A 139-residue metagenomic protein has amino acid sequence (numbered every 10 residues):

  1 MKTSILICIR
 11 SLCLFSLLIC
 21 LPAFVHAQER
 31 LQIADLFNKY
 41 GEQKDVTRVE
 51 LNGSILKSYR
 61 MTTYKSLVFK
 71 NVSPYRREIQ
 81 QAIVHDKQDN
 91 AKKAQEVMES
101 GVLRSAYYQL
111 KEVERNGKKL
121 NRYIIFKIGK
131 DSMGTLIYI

Functional and structural regions predicted by a protein language model:
M1-I33: Bacterial Sec-dependent N-terminal signal peptides
K2, L36-F37, S73, Y123-I124 (+1 more regions): Generic detector of bulky aromatic hydrophobic side chains
R10, Q28, Q32, Q43 (+4 more regions): Residue-identity detector for glutamine
I19, Q43-T47, N90: Short secondary-structure junctions and interdomain/linker hinges
R30-Q81: Early exported N-terminus immediately downstream of N-terminal targeting peptides
T62-K70, R77-S105: Function-determining sites in protein domains
Q88-I139: Surface-exposed, polar helix/loop patches in the mature regions of secreted/periplasmic/lumenal proteins that form
